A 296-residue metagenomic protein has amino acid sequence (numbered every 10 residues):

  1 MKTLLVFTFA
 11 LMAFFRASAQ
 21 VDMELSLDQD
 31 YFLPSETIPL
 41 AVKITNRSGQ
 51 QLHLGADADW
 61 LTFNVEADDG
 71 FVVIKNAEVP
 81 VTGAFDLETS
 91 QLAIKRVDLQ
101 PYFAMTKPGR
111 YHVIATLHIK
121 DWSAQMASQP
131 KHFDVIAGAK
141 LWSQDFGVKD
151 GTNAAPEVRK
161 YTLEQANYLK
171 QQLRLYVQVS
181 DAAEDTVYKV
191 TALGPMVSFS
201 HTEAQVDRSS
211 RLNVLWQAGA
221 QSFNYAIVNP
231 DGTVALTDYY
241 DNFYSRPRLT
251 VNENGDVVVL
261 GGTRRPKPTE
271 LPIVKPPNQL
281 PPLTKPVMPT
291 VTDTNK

Functional and structural regions predicted by a protein language model:
M1-L4: Positively charged n-region of N-terminal signal peptides that target proteins for export
F14-R16: N-terminal signal peptide c-region/cleavage motif recognized by signal peptidases
Q20-L25, Y31-L33, T37-Q100, R110-T116 (+2 more regions): Contiguous segments within soluble domain cores/interaction surfaces
Y102-A137: Terminal connector regions
P130-V158, D238: Low-complexity, Pro/Ser/Thr- and charge-rich linker/hinge segments at domain boundaries
S143-G151, P195-Q205, Y239-N254, K285-V291: Repeated scaffold domains used in trafficking and secretory/extracellular systems, primarily beta-propellers
D150-V179, E203-G219, Y225, P247-P272: Short beta-strand elements that form the blades of beta-propeller/WD-repeat-like and other beta-sheet-rich scaffold
R174-P195, S222-D241, K267-D293: Surface-exposed loop/turn elements that mediate protein-protein interactions on large endomembrane-trafficking
